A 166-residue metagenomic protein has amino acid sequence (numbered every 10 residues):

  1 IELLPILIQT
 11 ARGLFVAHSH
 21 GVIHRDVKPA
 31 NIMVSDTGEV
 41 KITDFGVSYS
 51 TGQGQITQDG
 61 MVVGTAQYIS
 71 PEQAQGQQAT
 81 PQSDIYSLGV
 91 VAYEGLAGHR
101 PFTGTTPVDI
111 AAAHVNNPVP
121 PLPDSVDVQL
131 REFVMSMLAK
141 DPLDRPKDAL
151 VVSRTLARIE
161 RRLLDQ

Functional and structural regions predicted by a protein language model:
I1-D165: Eukaryotic protein kinase
